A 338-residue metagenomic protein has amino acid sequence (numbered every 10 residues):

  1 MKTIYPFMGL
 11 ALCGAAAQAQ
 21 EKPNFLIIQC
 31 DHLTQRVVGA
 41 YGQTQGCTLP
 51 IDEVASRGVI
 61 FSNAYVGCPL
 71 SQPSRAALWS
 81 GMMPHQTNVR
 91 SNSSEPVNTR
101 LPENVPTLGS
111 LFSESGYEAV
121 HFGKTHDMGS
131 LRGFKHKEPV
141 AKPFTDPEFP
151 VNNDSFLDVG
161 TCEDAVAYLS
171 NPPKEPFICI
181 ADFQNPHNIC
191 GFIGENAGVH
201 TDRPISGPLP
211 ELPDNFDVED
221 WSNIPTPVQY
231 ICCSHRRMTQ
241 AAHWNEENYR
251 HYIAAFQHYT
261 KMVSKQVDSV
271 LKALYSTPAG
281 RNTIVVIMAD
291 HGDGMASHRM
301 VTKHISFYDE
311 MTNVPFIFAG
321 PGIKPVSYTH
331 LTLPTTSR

Functional and structural regions predicted by a protein language model:
K2-G9: Sec-dependent signal peptide recognition, specifically the positively charged N-region followed immediately by
L10-Q18: Hydrophobic h-region of N-terminal signal peptides that target proteins for export in Gram-negative bacteria
Q20-V59: Active-site-proximal N-terminal segment of extracellular/periplasmic enzymes that hydrolyze or transfer
K22-N24, V59-S62, S115-E118, K174-A181 (+1 more regions): Loop/turn elements at helix/coil->beta-strand transitions in domains of secreted/extracellular proteins
H32-Q45, N171-E175, F183-S327: Active-site-proximal cap/lid insertion segments
A40-Q45, G58-M82, H121-R132, D182-H187 (+2 more regions): Short, solvent-exposed turn/loop segments enriched in Gly/Ser/Thr/Pro and often Arg
A77-C179, F183-I205: Catalytic-site neighborhoods of secreted/periplasmic enzymes that process anionic sulfate/phosphate groups
T329-T335: Conserved small/polar residues in nucleotide/adenosyl-binding loops
